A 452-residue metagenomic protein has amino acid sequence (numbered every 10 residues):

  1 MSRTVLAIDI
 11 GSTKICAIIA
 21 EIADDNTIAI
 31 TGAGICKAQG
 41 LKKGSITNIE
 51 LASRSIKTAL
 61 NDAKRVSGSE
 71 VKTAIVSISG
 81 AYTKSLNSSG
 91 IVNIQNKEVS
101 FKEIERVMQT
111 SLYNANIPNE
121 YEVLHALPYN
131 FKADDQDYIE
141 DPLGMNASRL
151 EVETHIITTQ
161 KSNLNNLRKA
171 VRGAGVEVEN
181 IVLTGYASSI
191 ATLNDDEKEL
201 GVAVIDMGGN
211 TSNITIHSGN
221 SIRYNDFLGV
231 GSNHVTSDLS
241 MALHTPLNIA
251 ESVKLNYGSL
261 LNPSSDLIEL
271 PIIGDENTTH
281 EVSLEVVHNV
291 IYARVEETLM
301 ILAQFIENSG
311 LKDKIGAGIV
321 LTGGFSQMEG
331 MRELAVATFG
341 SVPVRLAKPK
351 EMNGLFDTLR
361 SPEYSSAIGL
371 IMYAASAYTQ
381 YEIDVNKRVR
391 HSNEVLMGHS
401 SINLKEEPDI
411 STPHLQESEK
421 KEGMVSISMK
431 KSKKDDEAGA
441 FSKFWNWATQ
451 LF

Functional and structural regions predicted by a protein language model:
M1-K14, I18-V202, P246-L247, S252 (+4 more regions): Nucleotide/phosphate-binding catalytic cleft detector across ATP-hydrolyzing and phosphate-transferring enzymes
I8, A17, V76, V171 (+5 more regions): Residue-level signature of catalytic and energy-coupling elements of molecular machines, predominantly ATP/GTP-dependent
S69-G80, S309-G324: Short glycine-rich phosphate-binding loop at a beta-alpha junction
T159, G258-L261, K314-T338: Glycine-rich phosphate-binding loops at beta-strand->alpha-helix junctions
L183-I190, H234, E351-G354: Short acidic loop-to-helix transition motifs that present clustered carboxylates
L193-S265: Acidic, glycine-rich loop-and-beta core segments that form the ion-binding/anion-interacting portion of active sites
R223-Y224, S237-D238, S283-V287, K350-D357: Short beta-alpha connecting loops at secondary-structure transitions that line or flank enzyme active sites
A347-G398: Glycine-rich phosphate-binding/hydrolytic loop that grips phosphoryl groups
